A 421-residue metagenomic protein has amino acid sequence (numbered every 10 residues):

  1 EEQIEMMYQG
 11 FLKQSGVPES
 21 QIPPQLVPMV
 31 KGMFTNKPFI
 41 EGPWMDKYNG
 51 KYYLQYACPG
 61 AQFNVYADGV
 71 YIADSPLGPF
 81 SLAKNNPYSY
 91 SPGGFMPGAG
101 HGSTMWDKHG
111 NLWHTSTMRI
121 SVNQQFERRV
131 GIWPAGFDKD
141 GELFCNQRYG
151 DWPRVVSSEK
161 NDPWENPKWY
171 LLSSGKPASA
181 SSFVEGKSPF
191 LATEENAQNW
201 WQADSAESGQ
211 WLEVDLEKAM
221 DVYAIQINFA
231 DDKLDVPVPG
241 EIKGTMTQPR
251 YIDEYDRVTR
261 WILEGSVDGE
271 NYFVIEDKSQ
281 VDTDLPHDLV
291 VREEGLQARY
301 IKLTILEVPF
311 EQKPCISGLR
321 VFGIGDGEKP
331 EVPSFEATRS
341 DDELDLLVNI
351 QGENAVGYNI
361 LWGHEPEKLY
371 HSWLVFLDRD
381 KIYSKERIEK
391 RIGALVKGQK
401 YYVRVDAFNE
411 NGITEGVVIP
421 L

Functional and structural regions predicted by a protein language model:
E1, E41-G60, N111-R119: Hydrophobic core segments of beta-strands in well-ordered, beta-rich domains
E1-P38, Y71-G94, D140, F144-R148 (+1 more regions): Blade-edge beta-strand/turn elements of extracellular beta-propeller and related beta-sheet repeat scaffolds
E1-Q14, V122-L172: Beta-propeller fold recognition
T35-N49, F95-D107: Beta-rich, blade/repeat-based domains predominating in secreted/periplasmic proteins but also intracellular
D68-P76, V130-D138, E264: Beta-propeller blade signature
E195-V274, L285-E343, L347, E353-A355 (+2 more regions): Aromatic, loop-rich ligand-recognition surfaces of beta-strand-rich domains
G357-G398, E410-V417: Recognizes extended acidic, P/S/T-rich segments that occur within or adjacent to Ig-like beta-sandwich modules
